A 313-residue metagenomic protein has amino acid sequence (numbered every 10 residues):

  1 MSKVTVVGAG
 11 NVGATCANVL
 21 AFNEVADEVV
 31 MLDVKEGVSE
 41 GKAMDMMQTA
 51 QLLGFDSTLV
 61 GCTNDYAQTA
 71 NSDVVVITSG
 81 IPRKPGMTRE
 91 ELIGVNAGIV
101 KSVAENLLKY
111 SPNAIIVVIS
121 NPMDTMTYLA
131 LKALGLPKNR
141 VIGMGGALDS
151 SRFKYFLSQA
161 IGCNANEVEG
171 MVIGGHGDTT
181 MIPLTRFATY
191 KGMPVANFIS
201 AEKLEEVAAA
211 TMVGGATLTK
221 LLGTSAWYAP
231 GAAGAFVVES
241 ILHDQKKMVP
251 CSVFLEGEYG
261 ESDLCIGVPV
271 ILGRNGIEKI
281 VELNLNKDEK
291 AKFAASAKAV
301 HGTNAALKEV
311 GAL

Functional and structural regions predicted by a protein language model:
M1-V4: Extreme N-terminal starter segment of soluble prokaryotic enzymes
A9-G10: Glycine-rich Rossmann-fold phosphate-binding loop(s) that bind the pyrophosphate of adenine dinucleotide cofactors
G13-A14: N-terminal Rossmann-fold NAD(P) dinucleotide-binding loop
L32-S72, H301-V310: Conserved N-terminal Rossmann-fold NAD(P) cofactor-binding segment
L52-A114: Rossmann-like NAD(P)-binding element
T88-K154: Rossmann-like NAD(P)(H) cofactor-binding subdomain of soluble oxidoreductases
L134-R140, D149-L313: C-terminal substrate-binding/catalytic lobe of Rossmann-fold NAD(P)-dependent dehydrogenases
